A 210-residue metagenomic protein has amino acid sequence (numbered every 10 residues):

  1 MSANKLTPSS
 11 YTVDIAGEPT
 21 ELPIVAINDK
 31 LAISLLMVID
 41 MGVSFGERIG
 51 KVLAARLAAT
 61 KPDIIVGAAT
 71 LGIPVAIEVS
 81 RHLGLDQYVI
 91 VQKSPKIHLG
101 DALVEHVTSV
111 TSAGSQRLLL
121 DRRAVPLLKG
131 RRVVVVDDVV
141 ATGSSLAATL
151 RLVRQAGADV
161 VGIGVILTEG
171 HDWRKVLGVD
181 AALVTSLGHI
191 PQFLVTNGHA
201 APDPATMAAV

Functional and structural regions predicted by a protein language model:
M1-P62: Active-site-facing substrate-recognition patch
S2-T7, T12, A147-V210: PRPP-dependent phosphoribosyltransferase catalytic core
K61-A69: Short glycine-rich phosphate-binding loop at a beta-alpha junction
D63, R131, V161: Conserved acidic residues
G72-A76, G170-W173: Short, well-ordered alpha-helical microsegments
P74-L83, L150: Short Gly/Thr/Asp-enriched flexible loops that form oxyanion-binding sites at enzyme active sites
G84-V133, G198-M207: Short, glycine/charge-rich flexible loops or terminal/linker lids adjacent to PRPP-binding catalytic cores
D138, G143: Conserved G/P- and acidic residue-centered "switch" motifs that form tight phosphate/ATP-binding loops in soluble
